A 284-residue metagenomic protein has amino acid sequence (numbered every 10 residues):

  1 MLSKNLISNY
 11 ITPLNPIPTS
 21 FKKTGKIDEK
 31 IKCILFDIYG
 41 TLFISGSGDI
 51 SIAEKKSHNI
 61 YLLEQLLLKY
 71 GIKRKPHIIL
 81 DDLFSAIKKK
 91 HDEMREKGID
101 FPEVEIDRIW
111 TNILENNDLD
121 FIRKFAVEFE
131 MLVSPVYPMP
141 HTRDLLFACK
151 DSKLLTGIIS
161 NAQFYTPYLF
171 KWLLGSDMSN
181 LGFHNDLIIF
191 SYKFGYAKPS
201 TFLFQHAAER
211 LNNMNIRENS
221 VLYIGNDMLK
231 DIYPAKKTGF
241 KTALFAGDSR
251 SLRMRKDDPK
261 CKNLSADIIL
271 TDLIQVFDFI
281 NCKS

Functional and structural regions predicted by a protein language model:
M1-I34, K73-H77, R143, F147 (+1 more regions): Asp-based, Mg2+/Mn2+-dependent phosphohydrolase catalytic module
I27-I50: Asp-based phosphoryl-transfer active-site loop
G46-H58, G98-D100, P167-G175, L252-R255: Short, flexible/disordered intra-domain loops and linkers
I50, L132-V133, E218-N219: Short, contiguous strand/loop micro-motifs
K55, G98, S134, G195-Y196 (+1 more regions): Pocket-edge positions in alpha/beta enzyme catalytic cores
K56-L63, F204: Amphipathic alpha-helical segments in well-structured domains
L62-V127: A metal-dependent, Asp-based hydrolase signature
I99-R108, N116-L119, E130-I158: Short, acidic loop-to-helix structural element flanking the phosphoryl-transfer center in phosphate-processing enzymes
